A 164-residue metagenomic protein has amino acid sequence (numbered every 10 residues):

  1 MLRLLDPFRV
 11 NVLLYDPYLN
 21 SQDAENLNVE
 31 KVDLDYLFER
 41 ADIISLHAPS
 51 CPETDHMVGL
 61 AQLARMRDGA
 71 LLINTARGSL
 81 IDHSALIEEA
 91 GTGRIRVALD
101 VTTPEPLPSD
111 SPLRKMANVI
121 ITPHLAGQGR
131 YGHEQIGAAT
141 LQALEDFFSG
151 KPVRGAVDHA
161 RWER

Functional and structural regions predicted by a protein language model:
M1-D68: Rossmann-like dinucleotide/phosphate-binding beta-alpha-beta segment
G69-R164: Rossmann-like dinucleotide-binding domain for NAD(H)/NADP(H)
